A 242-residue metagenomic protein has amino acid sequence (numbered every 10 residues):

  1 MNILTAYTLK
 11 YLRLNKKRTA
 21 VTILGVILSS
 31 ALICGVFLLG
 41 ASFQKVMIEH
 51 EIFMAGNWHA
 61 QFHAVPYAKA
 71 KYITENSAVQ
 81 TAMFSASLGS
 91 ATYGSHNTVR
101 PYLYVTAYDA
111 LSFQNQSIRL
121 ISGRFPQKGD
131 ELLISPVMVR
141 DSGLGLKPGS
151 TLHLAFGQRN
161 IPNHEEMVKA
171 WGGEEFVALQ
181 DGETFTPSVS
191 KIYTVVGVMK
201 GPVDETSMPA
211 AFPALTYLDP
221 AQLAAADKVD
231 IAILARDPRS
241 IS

Functional and structural regions predicted by a protein language model:
M1-A31: N-terminal Sec/SRP start-transfer signal
I3-Y7, L38, S190: Charged, alpha-helix-enriched surfaces in structured cytosolic catalytic cores of large nucleotide-utilizing machines
S29-G40: Alpha-helical transmembrane segments
A41-S242: Basic-flanked hydrophobic alpha-helices used for secretion and membrane insertion
